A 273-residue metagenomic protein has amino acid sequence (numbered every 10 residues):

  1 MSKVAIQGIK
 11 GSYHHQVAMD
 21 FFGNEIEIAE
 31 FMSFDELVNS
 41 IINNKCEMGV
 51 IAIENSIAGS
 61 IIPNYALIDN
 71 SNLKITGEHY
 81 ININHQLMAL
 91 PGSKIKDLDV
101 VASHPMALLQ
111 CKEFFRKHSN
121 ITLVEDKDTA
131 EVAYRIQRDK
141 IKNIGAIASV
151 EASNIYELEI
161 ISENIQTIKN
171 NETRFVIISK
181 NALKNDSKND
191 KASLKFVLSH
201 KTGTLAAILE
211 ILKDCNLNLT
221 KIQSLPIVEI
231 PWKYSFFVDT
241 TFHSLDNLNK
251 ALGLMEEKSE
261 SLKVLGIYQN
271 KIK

Functional and structural regions predicted by a protein language model:
M1-K273: Domain-level signature for soluble enzymes in the chorismate/prephenate branch of the shikimate pathway
